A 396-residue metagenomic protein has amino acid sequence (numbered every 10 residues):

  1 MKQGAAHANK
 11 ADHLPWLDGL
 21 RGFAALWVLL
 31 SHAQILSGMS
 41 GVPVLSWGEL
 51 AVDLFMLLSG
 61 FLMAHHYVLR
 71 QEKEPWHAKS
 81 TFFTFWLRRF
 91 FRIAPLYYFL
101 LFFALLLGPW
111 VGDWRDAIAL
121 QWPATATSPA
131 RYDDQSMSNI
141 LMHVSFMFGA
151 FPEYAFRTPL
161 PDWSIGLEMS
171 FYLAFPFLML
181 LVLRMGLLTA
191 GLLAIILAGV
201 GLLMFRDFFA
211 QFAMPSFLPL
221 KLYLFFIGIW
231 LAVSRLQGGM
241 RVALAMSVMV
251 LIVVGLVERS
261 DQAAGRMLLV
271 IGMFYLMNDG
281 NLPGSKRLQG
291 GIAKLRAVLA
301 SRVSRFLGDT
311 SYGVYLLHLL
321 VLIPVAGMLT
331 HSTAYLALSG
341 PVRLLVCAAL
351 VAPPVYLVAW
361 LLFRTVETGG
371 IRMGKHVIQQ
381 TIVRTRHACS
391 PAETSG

Functional and structural regions predicted by a protein language model:
M1-L17, L26, L30-E49, H65-F82 (+4 more regions): Alpha-helical transmembrane segments in multi-pass integral membrane proteins
K2-Q3, V52-A117, V321, A326 (+2 more regions): Juxtamembrane transmembrane-helix termini
D18, G22-A25, D53, S59 (+3 more regions): Residues within membrane-spanning alpha-helices of integral membrane proteins, especially the hydrophobic core/packing
L20-H32, L58, G186-R206, A245-I252: Small-polar-interrupted transmembrane alpha-helices in polytopic inner-membrane proteins
I93, V144-L197, V358: Hydrophobic alpha-helical segments with transmembrane-like composition
Y97-I165, G201, M273-M277: Membrane-interface helix-loop-helix regions
R384-G396: Intrinsic disorder in cytosolic terminal tails and internal cytosolic loops of multi-pass membrane transporters
